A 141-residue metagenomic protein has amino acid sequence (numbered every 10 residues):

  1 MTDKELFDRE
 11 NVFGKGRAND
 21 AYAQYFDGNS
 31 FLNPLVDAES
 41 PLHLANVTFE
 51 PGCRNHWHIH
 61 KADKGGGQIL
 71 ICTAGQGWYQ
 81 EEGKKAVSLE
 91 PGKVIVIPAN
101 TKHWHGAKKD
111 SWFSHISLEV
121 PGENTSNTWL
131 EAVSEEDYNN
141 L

Functional and structural regions predicted by a protein language model:
M1-H43, S126-L141: A short, N-terminal "cap"/entry segment at the start of jelly-roll beta-barrel domains of the cupin/DSBH fold
V47-E50, K61-Y79, L118-P121: Short, conserved beta-strand element in jelly-roll/cupin
G83-A99: Short acidic-glycine-tyrosine-enriched beta hairpin
V96, D110-W129: A short hydrophobic beta-strand segment most commonly corresponding to one strand of the jelly-roll/cupin
G106-K108: Asparagine-centered strand-capping/turn motif at beta-strand->loop junctions
